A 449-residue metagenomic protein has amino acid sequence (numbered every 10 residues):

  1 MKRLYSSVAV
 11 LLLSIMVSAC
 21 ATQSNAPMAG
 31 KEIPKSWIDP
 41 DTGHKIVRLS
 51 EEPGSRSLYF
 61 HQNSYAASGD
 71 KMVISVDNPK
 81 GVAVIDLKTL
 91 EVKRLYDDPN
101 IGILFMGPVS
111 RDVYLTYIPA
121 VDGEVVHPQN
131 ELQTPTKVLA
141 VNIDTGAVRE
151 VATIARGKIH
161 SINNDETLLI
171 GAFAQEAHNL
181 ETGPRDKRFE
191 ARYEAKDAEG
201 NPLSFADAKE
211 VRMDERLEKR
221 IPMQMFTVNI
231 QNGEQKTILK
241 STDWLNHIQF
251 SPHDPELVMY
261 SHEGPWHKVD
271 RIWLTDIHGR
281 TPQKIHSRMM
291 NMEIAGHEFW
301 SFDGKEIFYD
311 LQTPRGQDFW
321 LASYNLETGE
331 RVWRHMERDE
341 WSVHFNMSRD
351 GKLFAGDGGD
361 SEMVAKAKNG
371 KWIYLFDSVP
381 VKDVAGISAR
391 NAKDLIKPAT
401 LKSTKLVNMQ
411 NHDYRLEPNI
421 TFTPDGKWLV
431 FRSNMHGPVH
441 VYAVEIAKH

Functional and structural regions predicted by a protein language model:
S24-V47, D214-F226, S388-K397: Blade/loop signatures of beta-propeller domains
N25-S36, K45-K80, I248: Beta-strand-rich domains and repeat architectures in extracellular enzymes and scaffolds, especially beta-propellers
S55-V73, D98-P119, A155-A174, P202 (+5 more regions): Conserved beta-propeller blade repeats
K80-V84, V121-L139, H178-P184, R220-F226 (+5 more regions): Structural motif
D86-L90, N142-G146, N229-G233, D276-R280 (+3 more regions): Short loop/turn segments that connect beta-strands within beta-propeller blades
N100-I101, G107, T116-M223, T237-K240: Asp-box/WD-like beta-propeller blade repeats and closely related beta-sheet repeat scaffolds
K305-W320, H335-K402: Loop/turn-rich, solvent-exposed surfaces of beta-rich toroidal or solenoidal domains
L416-H449: Blade-level signature of beta-propeller repeat domains, shared across WD40, Kelch, NHL, RCC1 and BNR/Asp-box propellers
